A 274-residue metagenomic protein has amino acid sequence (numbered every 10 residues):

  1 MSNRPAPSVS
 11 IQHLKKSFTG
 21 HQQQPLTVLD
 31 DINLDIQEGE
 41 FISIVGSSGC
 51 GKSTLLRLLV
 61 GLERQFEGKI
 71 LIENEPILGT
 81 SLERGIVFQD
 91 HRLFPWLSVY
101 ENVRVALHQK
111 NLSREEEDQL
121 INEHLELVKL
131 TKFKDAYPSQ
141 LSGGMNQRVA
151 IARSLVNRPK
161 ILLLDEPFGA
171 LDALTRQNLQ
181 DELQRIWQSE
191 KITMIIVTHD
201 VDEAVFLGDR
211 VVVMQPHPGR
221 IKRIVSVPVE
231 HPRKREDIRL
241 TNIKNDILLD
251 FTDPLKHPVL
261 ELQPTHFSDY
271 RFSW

Functional and structural regions predicted by a protein language model:
V45-S47: The feature captures the beta-strand-to-loop junction immediately N-terminal to the Walker
V60: Helix-to-loop junction immediately C-terminal to a conserved catalytic motif
G68-T80: Conserved ABC transporter NBD signature motif
V87, I151: Hydrophobic anchor residue at the start of the ABC signature
L97-R104: Short coil-to-helix segment of the ABC ATPase nucleotide-binding domain corresponding to the Q-loop/switch region
R104, H108, E115-F133: Conserved ABC ATPase "signature" region
A136-S139, N157: Conserved signature/switch motifs of ABC ATPase nucleotide-binding domains
